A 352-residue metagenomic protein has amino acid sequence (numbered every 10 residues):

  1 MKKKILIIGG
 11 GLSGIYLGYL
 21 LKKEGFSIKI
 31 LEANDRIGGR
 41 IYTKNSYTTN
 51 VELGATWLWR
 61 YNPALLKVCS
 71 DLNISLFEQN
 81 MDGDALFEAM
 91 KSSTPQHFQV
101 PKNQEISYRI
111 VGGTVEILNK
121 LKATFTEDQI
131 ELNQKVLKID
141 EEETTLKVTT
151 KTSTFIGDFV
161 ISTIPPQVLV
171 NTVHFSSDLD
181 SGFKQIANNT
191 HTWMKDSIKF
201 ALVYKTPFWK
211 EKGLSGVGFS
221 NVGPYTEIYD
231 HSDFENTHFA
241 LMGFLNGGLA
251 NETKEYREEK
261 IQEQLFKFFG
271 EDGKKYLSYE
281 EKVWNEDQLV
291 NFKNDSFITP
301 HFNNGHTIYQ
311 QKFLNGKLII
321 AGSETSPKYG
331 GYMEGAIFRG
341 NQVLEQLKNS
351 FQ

Functional and structural regions predicted by a protein language model:
K4-I30: N-terminal Rossmann-like FAD-binding beta1-loop-alpha1 element of flavoenzymes
I7-I8, L31, V136, F155-L169: Short hydrophobic core segments
Y16, L214, Y225-Q352: Conserved flavin/dinucleotide-binding core of flavoenzymes
K22-Y47: Glycine-rich FAD pyrophosphate-binding loop
T56-P63, P101-K120: Short beta-strand to alpha-helix junction loop
L65-L86, W209-L214: A short alpha-helix-loop-beta-strand transition element characteristic of N-terminal alpha/beta dinucleotide-binding
L132-L146: A conserved short coil-to-beta-strand element within the FAD-binding core of flavoproteins
D158-E211: Central helical "cap/lid" subdomain
